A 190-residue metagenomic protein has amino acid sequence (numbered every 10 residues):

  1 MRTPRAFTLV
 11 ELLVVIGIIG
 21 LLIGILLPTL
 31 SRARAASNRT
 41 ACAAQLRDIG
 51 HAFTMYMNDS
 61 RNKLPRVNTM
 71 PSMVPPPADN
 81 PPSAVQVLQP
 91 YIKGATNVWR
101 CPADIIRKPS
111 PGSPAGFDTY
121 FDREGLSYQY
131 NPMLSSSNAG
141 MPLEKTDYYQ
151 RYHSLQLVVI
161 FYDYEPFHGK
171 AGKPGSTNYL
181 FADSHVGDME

Functional and structural regions predicted by a protein language model:
R2-A44: Amphipathic alpha-helical segments typified by the pilin-like N-terminal helix that continues immediately C-terminal
T40-E190: Short, well-structured segments within or immediately adjacent to enzyme catalytic domains that line ligand-binding
